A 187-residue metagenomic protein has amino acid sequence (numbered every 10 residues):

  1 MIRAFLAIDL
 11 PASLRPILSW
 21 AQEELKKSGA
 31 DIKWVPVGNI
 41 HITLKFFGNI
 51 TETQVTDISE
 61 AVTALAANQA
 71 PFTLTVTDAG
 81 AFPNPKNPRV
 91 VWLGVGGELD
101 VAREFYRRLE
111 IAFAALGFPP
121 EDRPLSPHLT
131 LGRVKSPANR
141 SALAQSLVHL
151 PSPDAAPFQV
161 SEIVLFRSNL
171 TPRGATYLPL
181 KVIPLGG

Functional and structural regions predicted by a protein language model:
M1-G187: Histidine-dependent nucleotide/RNA phosphoesterase domain, centered on the 2H-phosphoesterase fold with its duplicated
